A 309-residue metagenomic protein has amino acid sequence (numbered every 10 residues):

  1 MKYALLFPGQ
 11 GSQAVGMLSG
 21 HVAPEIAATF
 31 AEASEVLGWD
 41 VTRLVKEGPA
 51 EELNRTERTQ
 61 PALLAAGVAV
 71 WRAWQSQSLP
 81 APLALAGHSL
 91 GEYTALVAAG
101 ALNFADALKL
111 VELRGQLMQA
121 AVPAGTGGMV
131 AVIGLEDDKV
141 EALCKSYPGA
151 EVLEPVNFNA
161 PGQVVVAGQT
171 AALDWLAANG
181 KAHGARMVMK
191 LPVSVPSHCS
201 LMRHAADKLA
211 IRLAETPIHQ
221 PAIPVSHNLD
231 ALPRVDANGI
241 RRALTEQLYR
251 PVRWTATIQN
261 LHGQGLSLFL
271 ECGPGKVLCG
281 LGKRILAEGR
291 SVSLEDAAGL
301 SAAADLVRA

Functional and structural regions predicted by a protein language model:
M1-V140, M187, L191, L268-S301: FabD-like malonyl-/acyl-CoA
Q10-S12, L37, A99-R250: Alpha/beta catalytic cores of group-transfer enzymes, especially the acyltransferase/condensing modules of polyketide
E25, Y249-R253: Soluble or luminal CAZymes and related metallo-dependent hydrolases
Q75, K181, Q259-G265: Non-catalytic positions within long, well-ordered alpha-helices that form the structural scaffold/packing of enzyme
S89, P217, G265: Conserved functional loop/turn residues at catalytic and ligand-binding sites
L173, R212, G289, A297-A309: NAD(P)-dependent dehydrogenase/reductase Rossmann-like domain
V252-N260: A short, well-structured juxtamembrane/interface segment
